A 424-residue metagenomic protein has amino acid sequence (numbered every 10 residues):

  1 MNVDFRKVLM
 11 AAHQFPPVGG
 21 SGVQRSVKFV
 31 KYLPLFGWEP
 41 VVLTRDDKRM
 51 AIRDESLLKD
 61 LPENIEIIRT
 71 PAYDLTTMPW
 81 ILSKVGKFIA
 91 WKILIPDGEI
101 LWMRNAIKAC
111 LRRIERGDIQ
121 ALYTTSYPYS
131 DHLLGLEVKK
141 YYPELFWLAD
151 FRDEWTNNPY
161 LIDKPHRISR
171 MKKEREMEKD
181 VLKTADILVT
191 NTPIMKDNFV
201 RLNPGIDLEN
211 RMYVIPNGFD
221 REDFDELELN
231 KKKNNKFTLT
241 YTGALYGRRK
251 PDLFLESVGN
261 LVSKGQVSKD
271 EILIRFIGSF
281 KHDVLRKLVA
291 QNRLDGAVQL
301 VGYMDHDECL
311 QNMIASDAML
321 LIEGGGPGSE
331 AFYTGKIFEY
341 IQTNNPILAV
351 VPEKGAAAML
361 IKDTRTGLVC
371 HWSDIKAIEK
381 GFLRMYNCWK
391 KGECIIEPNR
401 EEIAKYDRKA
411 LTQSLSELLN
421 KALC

Functional and structural regions predicted by a protein language model:
M1-A72, I187, P193, N420-C424: N-terminal subdomain of nucleotide-sugar transferases
T44-K108, R112-R113: A conserved catalytic-core segment of Leloir-type glycosyltransferases
S130-L133, E137-Y141, I168-L188: Membrane-proximal helix-turn-helix segments that form the acceptor-binding/catalytic region of lipid-linked
I194, G218: Carbohydrate-associated surface elements
K231-R249, L255-E256, L411: Conserved donor-binding/catalytic core segment of Leloir-type glycosyltransferases
R249, D305-Q311, M319-I341, I347-M359 (+1 more regions): Nucleotide-sugar-dependent
E271, F276-G278, D283-E308: Nucleotide-activated donor-binding/catalytic signature segment of Leloir-type glycosyltransferases, i.e., the conserved
S373-A377, K390-K421: A charged, aromatic-enriched C-terminal amphipathic alpha-helix characteristic of glycosyltransferases across folds
